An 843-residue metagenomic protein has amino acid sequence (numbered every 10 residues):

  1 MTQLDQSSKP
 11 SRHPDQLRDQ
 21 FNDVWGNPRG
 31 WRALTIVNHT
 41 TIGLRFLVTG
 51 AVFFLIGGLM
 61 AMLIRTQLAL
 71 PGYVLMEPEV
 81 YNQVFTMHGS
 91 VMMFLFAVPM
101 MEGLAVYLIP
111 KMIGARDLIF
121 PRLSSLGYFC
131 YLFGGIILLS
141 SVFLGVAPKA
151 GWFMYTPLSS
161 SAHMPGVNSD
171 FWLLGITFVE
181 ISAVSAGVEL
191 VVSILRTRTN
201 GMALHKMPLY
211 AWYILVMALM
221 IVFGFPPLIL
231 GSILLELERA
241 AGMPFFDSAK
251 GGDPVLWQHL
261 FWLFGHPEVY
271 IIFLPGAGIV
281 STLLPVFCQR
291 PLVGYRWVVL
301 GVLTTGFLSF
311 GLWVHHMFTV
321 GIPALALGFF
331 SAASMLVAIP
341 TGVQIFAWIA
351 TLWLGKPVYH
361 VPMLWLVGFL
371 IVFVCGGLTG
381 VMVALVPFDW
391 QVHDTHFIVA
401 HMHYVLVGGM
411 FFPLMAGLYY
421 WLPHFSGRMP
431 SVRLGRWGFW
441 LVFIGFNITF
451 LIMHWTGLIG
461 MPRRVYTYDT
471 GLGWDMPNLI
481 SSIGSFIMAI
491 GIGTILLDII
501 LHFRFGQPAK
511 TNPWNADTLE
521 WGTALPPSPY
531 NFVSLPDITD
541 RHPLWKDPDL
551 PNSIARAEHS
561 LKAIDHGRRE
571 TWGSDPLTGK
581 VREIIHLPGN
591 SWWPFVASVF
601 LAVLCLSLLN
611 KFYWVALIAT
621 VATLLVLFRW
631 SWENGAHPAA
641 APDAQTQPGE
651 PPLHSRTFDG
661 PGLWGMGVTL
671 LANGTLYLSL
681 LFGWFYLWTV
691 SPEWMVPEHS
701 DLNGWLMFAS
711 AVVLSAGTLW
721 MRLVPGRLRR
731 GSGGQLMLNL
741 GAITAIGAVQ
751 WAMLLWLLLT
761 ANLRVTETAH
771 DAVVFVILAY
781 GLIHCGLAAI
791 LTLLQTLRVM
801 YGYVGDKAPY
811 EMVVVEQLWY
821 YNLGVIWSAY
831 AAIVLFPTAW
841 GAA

Functional and structural regions predicted by a protein language model:
T2-L702, A709, L738-N739, W751-L755 (+8 more regions): Membrane-embedded and interfacial regions of multi-pass energy-transducing membrane proteins
H403, T744-G747, Y821-N822: Small-residue-rich segments of transmembrane alpha-helices in multi-pass membrane proteins, especially helix faces
P661, G726, L797-M800: Acidic/histidine-enriched, beta-strand-rich ligand/metal-binding domains
V696-L723, T744: Glycine- and small hydrophobic-enriched segments that form the cores of compact globular domains
L719-W756: Hydrophobic transmembrane alpha-helical segments that form the core helix bundle of multi-pass membrane enzymes
G734-M737, T796-G824: Interfacial loop-to-transmembrane junctions
Y780-M800: Glycine/small-residue-rich hydrophobic helix-like segments
A832, F836-P837: A general "terminal functional-core" signal
